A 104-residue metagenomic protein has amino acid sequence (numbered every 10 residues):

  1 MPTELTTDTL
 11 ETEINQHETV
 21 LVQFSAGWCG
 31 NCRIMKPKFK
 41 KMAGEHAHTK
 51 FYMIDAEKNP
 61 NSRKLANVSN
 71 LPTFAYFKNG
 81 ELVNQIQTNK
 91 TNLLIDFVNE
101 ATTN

Functional and structural regions predicted by a protein language model:
M1-V20, D96-N104: N-terminal leader/targeting and pre-domain segments
E4-L5, F24, K36-N61: Thiol-based oxidoreductase modules, predominantly thioredoxin-like and allied folds used for disulfide exchange
T9-K41: Local sequence-structure signature of Cys/Sec-based thiol-disulfide redox active-site neighborhoods
T9-L10, K58-S62, L93: Short acidic active-site motifs
L65-A66, T91: Chalcogenol-based redox active-site neighborhoods
A66-A75: Structural micro-motif
Y76-N104: Non-catalytic, surface beta->alpha helical segment in thiol-disulfide oxidoreductase systems
